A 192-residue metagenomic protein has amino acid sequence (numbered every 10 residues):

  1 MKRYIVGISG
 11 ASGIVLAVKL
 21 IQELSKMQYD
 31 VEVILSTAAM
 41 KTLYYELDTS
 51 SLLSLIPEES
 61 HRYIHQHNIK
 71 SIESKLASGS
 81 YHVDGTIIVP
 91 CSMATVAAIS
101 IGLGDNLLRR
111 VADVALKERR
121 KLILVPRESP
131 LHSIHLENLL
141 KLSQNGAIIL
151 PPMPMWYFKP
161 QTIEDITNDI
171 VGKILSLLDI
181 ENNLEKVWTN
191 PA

Functional and structural regions predicted by a protein language model:
M1-I123, S129-A192: A cross-family phosphate/adenosyl-ligand binding-site feature
